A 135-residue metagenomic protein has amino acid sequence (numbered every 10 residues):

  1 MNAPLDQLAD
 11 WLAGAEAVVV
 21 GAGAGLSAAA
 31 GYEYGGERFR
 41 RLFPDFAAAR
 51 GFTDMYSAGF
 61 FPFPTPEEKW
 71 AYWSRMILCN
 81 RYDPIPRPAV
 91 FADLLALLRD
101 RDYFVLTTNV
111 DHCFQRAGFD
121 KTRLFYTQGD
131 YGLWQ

Functional and structural regions predicted by a protein language model:
M1-Q135: Conserved catalytic core of sirtuin-type NAD+-dependent deacylases
